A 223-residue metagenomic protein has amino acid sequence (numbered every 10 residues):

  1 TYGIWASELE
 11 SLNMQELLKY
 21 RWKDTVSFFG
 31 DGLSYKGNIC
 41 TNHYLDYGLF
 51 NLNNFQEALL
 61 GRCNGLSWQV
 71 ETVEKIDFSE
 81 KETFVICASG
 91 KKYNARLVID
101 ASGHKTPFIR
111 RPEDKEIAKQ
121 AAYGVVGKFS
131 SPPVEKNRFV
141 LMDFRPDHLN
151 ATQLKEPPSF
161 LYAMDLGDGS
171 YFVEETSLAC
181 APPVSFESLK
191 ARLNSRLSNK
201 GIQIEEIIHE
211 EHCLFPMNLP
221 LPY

Functional and structural regions predicted by a protein language model:
T1-E10, T41-N42, G48, F55 (+3 more regions): Short intrinsically disordered, low-complexity coil segments enriched in acidic
T1-G32: N-terminal FAD cofactor-binding segment of flavoenzymes
F29-G32, F50, S79-K81, D168: Short, solvent-exposed coil/turn segments at beta-strand boundaries
G32-I39, Y171-E174: Short, basic/glycine-rich phosphate-binding loops at helix/coil junctions that contact nucleotide phosphates
N38-G61, A101, C180-S188: Short beta-strand to alpha-helix junction loop
R62-I207, L219-P222: Predominantly flavin-linked oxidoreductase catalytic cores and closely associated redox partners
